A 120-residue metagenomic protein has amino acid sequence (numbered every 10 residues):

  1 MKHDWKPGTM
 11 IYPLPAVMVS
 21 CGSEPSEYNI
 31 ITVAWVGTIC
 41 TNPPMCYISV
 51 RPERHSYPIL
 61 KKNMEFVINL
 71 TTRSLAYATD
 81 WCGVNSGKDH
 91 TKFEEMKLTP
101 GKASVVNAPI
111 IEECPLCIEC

Functional and structural regions predicted by a protein language model:
M1-T32, G37-E119: Active-site-proximal mixed secondary-structure blocks
